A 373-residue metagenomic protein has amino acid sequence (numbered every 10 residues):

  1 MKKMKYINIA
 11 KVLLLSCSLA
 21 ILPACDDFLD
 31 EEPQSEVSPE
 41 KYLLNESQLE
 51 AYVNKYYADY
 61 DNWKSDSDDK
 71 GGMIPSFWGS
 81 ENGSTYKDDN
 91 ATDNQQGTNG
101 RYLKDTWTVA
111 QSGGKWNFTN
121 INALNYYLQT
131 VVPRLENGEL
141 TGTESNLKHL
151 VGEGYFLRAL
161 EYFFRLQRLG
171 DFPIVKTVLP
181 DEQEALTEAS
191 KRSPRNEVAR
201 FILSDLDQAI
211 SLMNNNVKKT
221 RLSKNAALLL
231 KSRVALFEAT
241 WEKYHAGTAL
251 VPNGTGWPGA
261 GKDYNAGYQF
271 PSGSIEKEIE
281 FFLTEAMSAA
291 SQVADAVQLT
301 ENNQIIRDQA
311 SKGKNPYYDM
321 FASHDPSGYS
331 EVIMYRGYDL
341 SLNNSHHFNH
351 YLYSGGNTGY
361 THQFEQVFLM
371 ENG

Functional and structural regions predicted by a protein language model:
K2-L13: Bacterial N-terminal signal peptides that target proteins for export
I21-A24: C-terminal motif of bacterial Sec signal peptides marking the signal peptidase cleavage site
D26-Q95, F172, K176, Q208 (+2 more regions): An aromatic- and glycine-enriched ligand-binding surface/loop that stacks and positions planar moieties
E50-D68, K87-L169, A185-K224: Conserved, well-structured interaction surfaces
N125, Q129, S232, S291-Q292: Short, acidic/charged, Gly/Pro-enriched secondary-structure junctions
Y155, L228-V234: TPR/Sel1-like alpha-solenoid repeat signature
T177-Q183: Short, conserved phosphate-binding/catalytic loop or strand-edge motifs used in phosphoryl-/nucleotidyl-transfer
